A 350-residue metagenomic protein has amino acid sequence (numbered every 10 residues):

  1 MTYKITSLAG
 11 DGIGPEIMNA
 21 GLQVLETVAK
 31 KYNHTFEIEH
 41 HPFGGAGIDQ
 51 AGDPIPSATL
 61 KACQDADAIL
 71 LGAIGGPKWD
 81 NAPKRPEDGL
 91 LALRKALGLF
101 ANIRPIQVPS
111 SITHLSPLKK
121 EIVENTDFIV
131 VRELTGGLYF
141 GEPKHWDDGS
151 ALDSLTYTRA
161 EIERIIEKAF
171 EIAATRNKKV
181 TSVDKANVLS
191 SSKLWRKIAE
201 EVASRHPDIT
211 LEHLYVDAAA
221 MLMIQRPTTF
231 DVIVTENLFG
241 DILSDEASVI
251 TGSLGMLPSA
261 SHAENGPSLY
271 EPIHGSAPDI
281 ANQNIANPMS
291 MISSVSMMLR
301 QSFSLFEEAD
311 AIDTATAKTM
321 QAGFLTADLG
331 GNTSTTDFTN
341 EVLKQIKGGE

Functional and structural regions predicted by a protein language model:
M1-I5: Extreme N-terminal starter segment of soluble prokaryotic enzymes
T6-Q23, T27-A29, D148-D217, T229: Glycine-rich phosphate/diphosphate-binding loop of Rossmann-like nucleotide-binding domains
D11-G14, D67, V131, A169 (+5 more regions): Buried hydrophobic positions in well-ordered alpha/beta secondary-structure cores of metabolic enzymes
N33-S57, M221-M223: N-terminal beta-loop-helix "entrance" segment that forms/cooperates in small-molecule cofactor or anionic ligand
G45-I48, R104-P109, H114, I224-F324: Glycine-rich phosphate/nucleotide-binding loop
D49-L152, L238: N-terminal glycine-rich phosphate/adenylate-binding segment common to multiple enzyme folds
T135-S182, A186-V188, H206, A311 (+1 more regions): Glycine-rich phosphate/pyrophosphate-binding loop and the adjoining helix
N187, W195-R196, S204-T251, G255 (+2 more regions): Accessory "access/gating" subregions that flank catalytic or transport cores
